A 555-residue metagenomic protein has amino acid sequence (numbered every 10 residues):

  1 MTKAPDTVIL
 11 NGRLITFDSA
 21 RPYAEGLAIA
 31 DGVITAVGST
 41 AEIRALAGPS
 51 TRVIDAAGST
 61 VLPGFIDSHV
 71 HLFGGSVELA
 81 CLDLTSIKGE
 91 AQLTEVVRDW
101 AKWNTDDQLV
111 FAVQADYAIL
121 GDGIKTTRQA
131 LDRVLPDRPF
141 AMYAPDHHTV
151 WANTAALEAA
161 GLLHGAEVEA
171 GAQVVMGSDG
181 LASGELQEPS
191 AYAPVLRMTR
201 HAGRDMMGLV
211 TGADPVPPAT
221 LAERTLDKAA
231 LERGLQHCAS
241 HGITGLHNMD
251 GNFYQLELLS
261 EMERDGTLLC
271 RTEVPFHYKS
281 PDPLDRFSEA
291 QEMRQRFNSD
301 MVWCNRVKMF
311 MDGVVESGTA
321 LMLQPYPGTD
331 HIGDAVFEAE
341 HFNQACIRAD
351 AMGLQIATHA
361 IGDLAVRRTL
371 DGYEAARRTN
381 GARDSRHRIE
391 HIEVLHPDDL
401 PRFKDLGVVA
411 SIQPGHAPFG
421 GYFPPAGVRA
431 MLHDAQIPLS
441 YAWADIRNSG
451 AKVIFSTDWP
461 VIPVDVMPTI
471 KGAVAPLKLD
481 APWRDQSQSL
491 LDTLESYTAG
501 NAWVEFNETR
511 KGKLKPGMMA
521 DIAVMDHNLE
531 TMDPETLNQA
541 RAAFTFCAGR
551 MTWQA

Functional and structural regions predicted by a protein language model:
K3-L10, I15, S19-E289, M309 (+7 more regions): Divalent metal-binding segments
H71, S299-T319, V408-P418: Non-cysteine beta-strand/loop elements that form the S-adenosyl-L-methionine
D99, Q129-A130, Y254-E261, E292 (+8 more regions): Alpha-helical scaffolding segments of alpha/beta enzyme cores, especially the outer helices of TIM-barrel or partial
L120-T126, F253-T267, H396-R402, L406 (+3 more regions): Short glycine/threonine-rich loop-to-helix capping motif typified by GTGT followed within a few residues by an Asp-Pro
N153, G242, C304, G313 (+5 more regions): Conserved, mostly hydrophobic/aromatic
A239, N298, D350, K404 (+1 more regions): Anion (oxyanion) recognition and catalysis
L269-K308, R386-P397, A426, A430-K452: Phosphate/diphosphate-binding loops
I347-A357, I361-H387, I392, P401 (+3 more regions): His/Asp/Glu-enriched, well-ordered alpha-helical/loop segment that forms or immediately abuts the divalent-metal
